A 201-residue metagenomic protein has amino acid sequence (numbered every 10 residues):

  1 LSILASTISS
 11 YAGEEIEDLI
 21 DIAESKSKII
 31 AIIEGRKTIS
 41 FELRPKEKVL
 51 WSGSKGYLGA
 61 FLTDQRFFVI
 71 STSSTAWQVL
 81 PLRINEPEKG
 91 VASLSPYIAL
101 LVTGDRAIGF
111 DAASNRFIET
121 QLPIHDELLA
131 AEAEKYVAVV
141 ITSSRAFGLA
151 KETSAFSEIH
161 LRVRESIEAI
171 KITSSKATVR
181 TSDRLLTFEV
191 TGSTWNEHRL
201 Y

Functional and structural regions predicted by a protein language model:
L1-S6: Bacterial N-terminal signal peptides
I8-S40: An edge-strand/N-cap motif at the start of beta-rich repeat modules
Y11-I20, R44-Y57, L82-Y97, P123-Y136 (+2 more regions): Repeated scaffold domains used in trafficking and secretory/extracellular systems, primarily beta-propellers
S27-I30, Q65-S71, D105-D111, S144-A150 (+1 more regions): Structural motif
A31-F67: N-terminal, post-signal-peptide region of Sec/Tat-exported proteins
R36-L43, E47, A76-L82, R116-L122 (+2 more regions): A short beta-strand motif characteristic of beta-propeller blades
R180-Y201: Blade-level signature of beta-propeller repeat domains, shared across WD40, Kelch, NHL, RCC1 and BNR/Asp-box propellers
